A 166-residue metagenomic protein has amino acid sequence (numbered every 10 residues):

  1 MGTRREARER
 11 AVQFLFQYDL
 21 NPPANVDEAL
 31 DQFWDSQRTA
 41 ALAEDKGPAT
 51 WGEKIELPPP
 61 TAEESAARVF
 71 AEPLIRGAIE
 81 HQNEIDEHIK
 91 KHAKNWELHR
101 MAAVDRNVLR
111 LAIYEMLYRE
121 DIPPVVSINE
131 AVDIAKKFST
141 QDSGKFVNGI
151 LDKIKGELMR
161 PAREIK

Functional and structural regions predicted by a protein language model:
M1-K166: N-terminal interaction/assembly modules
